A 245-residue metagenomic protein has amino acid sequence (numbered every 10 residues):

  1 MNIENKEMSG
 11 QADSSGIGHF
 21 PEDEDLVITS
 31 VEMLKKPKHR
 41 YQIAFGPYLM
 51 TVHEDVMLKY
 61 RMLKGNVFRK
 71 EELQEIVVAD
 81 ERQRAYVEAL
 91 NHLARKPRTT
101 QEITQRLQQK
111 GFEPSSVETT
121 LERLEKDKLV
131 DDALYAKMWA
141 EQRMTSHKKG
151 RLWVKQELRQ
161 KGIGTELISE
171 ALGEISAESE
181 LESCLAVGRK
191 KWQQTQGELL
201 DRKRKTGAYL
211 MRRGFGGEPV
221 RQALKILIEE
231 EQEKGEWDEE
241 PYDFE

Functional and structural regions predicted by a protein language model:
M1-E245: An alpha-helical, amphipathic repeat domain used for nucleic-acid recognition, typified by the mTERF helical solenoid
